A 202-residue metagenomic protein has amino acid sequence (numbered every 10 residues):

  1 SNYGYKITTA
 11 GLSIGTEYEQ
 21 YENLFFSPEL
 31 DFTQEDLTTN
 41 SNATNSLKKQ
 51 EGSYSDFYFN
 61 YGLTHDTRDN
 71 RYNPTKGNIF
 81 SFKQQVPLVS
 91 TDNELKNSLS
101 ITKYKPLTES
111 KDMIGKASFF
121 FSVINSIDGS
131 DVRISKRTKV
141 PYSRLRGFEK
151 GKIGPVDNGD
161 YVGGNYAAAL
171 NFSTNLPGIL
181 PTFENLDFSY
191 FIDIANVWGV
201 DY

Functional and structural regions predicted by a protein language model:
S1-S53: Transmembrane beta-barrel wall of Gram-negative outer-membrane proteins
Y3-K6, D92-N93, Y202: Short, solvent-exposed loop/turn segments at secondary-structure boundaries
D36-L186, Y190-I194, W198-V200: C-terminal outer-membrane beta-barrel translocator/porin domains of Gram-negative envelope proteins and their
